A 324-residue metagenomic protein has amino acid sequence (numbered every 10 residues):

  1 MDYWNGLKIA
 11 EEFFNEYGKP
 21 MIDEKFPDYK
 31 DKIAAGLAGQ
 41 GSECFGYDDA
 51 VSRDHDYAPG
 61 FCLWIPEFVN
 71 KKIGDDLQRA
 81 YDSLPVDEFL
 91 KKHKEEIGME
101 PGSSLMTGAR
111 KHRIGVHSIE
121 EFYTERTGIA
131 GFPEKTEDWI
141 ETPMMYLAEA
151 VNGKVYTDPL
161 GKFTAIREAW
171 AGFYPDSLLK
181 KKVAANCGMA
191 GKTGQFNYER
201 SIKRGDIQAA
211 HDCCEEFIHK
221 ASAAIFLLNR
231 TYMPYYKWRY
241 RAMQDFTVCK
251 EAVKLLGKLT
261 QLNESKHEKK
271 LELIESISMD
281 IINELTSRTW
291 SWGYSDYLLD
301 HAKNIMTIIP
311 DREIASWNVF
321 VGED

Functional and structural regions predicted by a protein language model:
M1-P20: N-terminal regions immediately upstream of nucleotidyltransferase
D2-W4, V69-K72, I274: Basic, alpha-helical terminal appendages of large translation-related enzymes
N5, P66, S118, Y174-P175 (+1 more regions): Helix N-terminus capping/helix-initiation residues
Y17, M21-D28, D76, A80: Generic non-transmembrane alpha-helical segments
M21-F68: Active-site nucleotide-donor binding segment shared across nucleotidyl transfer reactions
K71-K203: Conserved NTP/Mg2+-binding pocket subregion across the NTase superfamily
P143-S316, V321-E323: Conserved nucleotidyltransferase catalytic core and NTase-mimicking acidic/glycine-rich helix/loop elements in nucleic
